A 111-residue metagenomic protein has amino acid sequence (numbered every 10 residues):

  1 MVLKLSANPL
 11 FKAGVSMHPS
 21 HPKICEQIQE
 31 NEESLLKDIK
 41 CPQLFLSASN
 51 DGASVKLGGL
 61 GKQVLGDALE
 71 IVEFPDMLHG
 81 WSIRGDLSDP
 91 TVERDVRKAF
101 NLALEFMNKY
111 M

Functional and structural regions predicted by a protein language model:
M1-E32, D38: Primarily recognizes the serine-hydrolase "nucleophile elbow" in alpha/beta-hydrolase and SGNH/GDSL folds
K4, A13, L44-S47, K56: Ligand-binding pocket scaffold of soluble enzyme catalytic domains
F11, K40-Q43, G66-A68: A short helix->loop->beta-strand "cap" motif at the edges of active sites that frequently abuts
H18, S47-S49: N-terminal Rossmann-fold cofactor-binding loop
D38-K40, L44-S47, F74: Short beta-strand/loop motif that positions the catalytic acidic residue of the alpha/beta-hydrolase fold
G52-G58: Conserved alpha/beta-hydrolase "acid-adjacent" motif
G58-A68: Conserved loop-alpha-helix segment in the C-terminal half of the alpha/beta-hydrolase fold that carries the catalytic
G66-M111: C-terminal catalytic histidine-bearing segment of alpha/beta-hydrolase fold enzymes
